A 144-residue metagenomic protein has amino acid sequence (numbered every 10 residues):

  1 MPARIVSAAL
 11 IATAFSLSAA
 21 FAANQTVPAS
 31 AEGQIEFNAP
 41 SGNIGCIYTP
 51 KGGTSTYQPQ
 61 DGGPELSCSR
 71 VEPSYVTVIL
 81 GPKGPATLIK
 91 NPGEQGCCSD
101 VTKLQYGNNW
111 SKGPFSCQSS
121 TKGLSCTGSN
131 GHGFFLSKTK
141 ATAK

Functional and structural regions predicted by a protein language model:
M1-I5: Positively charged n-region of N-terminal signal peptides that target proteins for export
S7-S18: Bacterial N-terminal signal peptides
A23-P28, P59-Y106, L136-K144: A low-complexity, Ser/Thr/Gly/Pro-enriched, surface-exposed linker/loop concept that marks segments flanking
T26-V71: N-terminal secretory signal peptides
A31-I35, D100-G113: Short, recurring structural edge motifs at helix starts
I44, L66, Q95-G96, P114-F115 (+1 more regions): Extracellular secreted precursors and ectodomains with disulfide-bonded cysteine-rich loops/domains
I47-Y48, R70, S99-D100, S119 (+1 more regions): Disulfide-rich extracellular modules and peptides
Q118-F135: Short, exposed beta-strand-loop hairpins at the edges of beta-sheets in extracellular/periplasmic proteins
